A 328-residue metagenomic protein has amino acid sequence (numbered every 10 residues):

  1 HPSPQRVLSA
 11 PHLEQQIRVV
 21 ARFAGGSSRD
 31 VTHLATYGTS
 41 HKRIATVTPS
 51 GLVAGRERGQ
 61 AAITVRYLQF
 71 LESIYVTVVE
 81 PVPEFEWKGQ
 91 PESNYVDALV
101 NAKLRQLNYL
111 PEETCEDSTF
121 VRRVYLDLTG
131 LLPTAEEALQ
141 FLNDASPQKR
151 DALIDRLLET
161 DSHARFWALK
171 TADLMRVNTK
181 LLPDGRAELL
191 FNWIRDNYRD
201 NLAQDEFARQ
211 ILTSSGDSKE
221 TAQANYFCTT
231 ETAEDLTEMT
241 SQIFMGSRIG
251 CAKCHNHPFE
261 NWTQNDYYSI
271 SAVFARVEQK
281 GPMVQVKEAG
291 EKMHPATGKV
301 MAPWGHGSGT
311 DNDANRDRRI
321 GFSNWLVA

Functional and structural regions predicted by a protein language model:
H1-A102: Extracytoplasmic soluble-region selector
R56-I63, I74-N312, R318-S323: Short, structured secondary-structure elements that scaffold catalytic or ligand/cofactor-binding regions
L326-A328: Alpha-helical support elements that line or immediately flank enzyme active sites and cofactor-binding pockets
